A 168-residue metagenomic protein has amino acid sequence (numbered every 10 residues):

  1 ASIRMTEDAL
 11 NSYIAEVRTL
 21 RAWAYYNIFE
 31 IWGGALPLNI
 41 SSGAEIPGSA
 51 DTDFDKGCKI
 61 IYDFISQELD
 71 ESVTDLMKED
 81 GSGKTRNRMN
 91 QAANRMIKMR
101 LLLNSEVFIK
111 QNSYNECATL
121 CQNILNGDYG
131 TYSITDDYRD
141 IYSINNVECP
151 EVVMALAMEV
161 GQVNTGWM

Functional and structural regions predicted by a protein language model:
A1-M168: Structured, solvent-exposed acidic/aromatic patches
